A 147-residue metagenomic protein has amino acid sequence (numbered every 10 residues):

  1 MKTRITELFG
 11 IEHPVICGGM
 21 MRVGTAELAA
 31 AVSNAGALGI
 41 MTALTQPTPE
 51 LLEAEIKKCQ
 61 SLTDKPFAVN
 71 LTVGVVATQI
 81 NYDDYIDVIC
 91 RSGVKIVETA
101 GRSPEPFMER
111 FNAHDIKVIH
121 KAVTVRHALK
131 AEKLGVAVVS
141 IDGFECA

Functional and structural regions predicted by a protein language model:
M1-A147: Active-site entrance/lid segments in N-terminal catalytic domains of soluble metabolic enzymes
